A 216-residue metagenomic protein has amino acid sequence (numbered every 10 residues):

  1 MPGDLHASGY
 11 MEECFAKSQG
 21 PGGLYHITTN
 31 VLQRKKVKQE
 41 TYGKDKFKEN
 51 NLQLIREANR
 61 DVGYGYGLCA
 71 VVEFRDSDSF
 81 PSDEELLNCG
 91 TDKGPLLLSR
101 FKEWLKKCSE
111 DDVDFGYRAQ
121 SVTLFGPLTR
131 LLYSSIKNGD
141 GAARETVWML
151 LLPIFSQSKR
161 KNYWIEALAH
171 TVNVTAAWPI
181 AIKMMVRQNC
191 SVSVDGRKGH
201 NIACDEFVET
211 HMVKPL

Functional and structural regions predicted by a protein language model:
M1-L216: Long, low-complexity intrinsically disordered regions enriched in Ser/Thr/Asp/Glu with frequent Gly/Pro
